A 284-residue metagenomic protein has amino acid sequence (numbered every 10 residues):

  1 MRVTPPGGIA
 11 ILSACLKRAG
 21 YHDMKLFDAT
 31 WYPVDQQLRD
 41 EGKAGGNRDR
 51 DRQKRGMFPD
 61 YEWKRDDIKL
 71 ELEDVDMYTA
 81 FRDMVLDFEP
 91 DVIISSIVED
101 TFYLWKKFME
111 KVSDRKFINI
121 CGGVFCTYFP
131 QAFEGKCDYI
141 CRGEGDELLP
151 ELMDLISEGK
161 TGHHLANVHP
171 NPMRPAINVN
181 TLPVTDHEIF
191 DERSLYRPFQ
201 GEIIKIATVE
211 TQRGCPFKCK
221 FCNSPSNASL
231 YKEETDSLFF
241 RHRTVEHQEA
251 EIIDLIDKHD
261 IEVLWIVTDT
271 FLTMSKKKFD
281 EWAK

Functional and structural regions predicted by a protein language model:
M1-I9: Glycine- and acidic-residue-enriched helix-capping/strand-helix junction motifs
R2, E71, R142, L238-V245: Flexible, glycine- and charge-enriched loops at secondary-structure boundaries
G8, L12-C15, K25-W31, I68-A176: Glycine-rich beta-alpha loop elements in corrinoid/cobalamin-binding modules across cobalamin-dependent enzymes
H22, D91, I261-L264: Short acidic/polar active-site loop segments enriched in Thr and Asp
H22-G45, R52-R55: Short connector loops at secondary-structure junctions
P33-Q36, F129, S229, T273: Generic structural signal for helix capping and beta-alpha/helix-loop junctions
E41-V85: Glycine-rich, highly charged phosphate/nucleotide-binding loops
N180-K284: Radical SAM [4Fe-4S] cluster-binding motif and immediate context
